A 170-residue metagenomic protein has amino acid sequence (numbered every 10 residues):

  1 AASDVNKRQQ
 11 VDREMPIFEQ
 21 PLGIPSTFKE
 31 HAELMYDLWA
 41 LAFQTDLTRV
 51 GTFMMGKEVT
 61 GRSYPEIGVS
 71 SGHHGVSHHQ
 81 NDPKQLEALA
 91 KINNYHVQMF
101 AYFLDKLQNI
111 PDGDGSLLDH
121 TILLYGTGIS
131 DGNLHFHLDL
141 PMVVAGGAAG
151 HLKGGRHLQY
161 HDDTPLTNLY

Functional and structural regions predicted by a protein language model:
S3-Y170: Ligand-binding pockets and gating/stacking loops
